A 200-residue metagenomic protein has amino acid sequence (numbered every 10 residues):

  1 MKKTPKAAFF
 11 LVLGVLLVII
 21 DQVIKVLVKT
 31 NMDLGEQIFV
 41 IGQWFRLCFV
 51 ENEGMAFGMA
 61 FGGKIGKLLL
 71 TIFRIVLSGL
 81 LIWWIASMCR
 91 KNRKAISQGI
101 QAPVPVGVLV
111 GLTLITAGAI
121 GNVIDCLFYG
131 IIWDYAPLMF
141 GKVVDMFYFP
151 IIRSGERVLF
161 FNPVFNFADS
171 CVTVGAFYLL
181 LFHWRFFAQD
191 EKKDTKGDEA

Functional and structural regions predicted by a protein language model:
M1-A200: Alpha-helical transmembrane bundles and membrane-interface segments of multipass inner-membrane proteins
